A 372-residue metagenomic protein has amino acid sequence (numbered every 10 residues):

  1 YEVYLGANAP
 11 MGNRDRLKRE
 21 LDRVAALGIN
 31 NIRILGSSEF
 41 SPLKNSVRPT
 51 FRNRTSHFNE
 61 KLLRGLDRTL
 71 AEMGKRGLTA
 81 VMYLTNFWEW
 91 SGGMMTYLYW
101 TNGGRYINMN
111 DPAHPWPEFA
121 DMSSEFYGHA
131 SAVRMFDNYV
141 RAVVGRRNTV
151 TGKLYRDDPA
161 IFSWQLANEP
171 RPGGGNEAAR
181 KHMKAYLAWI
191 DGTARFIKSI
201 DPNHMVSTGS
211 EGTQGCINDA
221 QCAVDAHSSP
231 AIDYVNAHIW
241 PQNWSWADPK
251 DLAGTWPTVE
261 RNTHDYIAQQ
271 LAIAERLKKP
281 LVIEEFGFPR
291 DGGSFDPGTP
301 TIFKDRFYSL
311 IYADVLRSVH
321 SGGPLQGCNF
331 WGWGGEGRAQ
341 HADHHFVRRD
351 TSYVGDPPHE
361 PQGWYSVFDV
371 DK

Functional and structural regions predicted by a protein language model:
Y1-W246, T255-P280, F286-R306, L310 (+2 more regions): Active-site mouth of glycoside hydrolases
V370-K372: Catalytic cores of secreted or luminal carbohydrate-active enzymes
